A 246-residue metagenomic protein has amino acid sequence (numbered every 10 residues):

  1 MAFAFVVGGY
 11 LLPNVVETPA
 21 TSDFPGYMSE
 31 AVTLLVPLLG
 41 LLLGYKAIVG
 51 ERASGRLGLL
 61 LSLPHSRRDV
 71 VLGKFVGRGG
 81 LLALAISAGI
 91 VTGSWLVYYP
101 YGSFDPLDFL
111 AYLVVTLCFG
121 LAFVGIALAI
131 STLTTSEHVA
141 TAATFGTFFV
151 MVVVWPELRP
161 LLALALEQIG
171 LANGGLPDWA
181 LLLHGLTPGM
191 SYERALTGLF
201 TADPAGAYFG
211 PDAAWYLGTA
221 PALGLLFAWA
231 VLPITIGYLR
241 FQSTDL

Functional and structural regions predicted by a protein language model:
A2, A140-M151: Central hydrophobic cores of alpha-helical transmembrane segments in multi-pass integral membrane proteins
V6-N14, T18-L39, G77-H138: Secretory targeting signals
A20-M28, L41-L63, F75: Transmembrane helix boundary and interhelical loop/hinge segments in multi-pass membrane proteins
T33, P37, V49-G50, C118-F119 (+2 more regions): Alpha-helical transmembrane segments of multi-pass membrane transport proteins
H65-R67: Short coil/turn motifs that cap or connect alpha-helices
L72, F109-V114, T141-A142, L223-F227: Hydrophobic alpha-helical transmembrane segments
G77, V115, T147-M151, W229: Transmembrane alpha-helical core residues of multi-pass small-molecule transporters, especially secondary transporters
V153-T235, L239: Terminal transmembrane helical anchor/hairpin motif
